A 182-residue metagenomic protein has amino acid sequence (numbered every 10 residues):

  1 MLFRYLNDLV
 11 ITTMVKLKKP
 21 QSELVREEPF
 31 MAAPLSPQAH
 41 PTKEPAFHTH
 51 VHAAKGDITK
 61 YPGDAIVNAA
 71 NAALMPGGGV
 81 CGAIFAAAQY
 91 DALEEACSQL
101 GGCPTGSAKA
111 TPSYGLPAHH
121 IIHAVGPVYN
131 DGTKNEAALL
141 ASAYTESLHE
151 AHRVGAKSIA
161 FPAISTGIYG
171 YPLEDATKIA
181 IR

Functional and structural regions predicted by a protein language model:
L6, L17, V128-R182: Phosphate/ribose-phosphate-bearing ligand recognition and processing surfaces, centered on ADP-ribose/NAD(+/P+) systems
V10-P62: Conserved N-terminal structural segment that caps and organizes enzyme catalytic cores in eukaryotes
P29-A33, E44-F47, P62-D64, A87-Q89 (+2 more regions): A short linear-motif detector with a strong N-terminal bias
V51-A54, N68, A96, K157: Preference for short coil/turn "hinge" residues that link or interrupt alpha-helices
K55, A69-A70, A163-T166: Short glycine-centered, acidic/aromatic-flanked micro-motifs in structured strand/loop junctions that mark active-site
K60, A65, A73-V154: Glycine-enriched loop-and-adjacent helix/strand subsegments that border the catalytic/binding cleft of enzyme cores
N68, H123, F161: Redox-cofactor binding/interface segments in oxidoreductases and associated redox assembly factors
